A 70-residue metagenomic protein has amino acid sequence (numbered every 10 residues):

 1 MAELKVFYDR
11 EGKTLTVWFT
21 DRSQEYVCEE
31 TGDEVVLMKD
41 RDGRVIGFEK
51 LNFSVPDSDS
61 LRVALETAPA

Functional and structural regions predicted by a protein language model:
M1-A70: Small, basic N-terminal interaction modules of short regulatory proteins
